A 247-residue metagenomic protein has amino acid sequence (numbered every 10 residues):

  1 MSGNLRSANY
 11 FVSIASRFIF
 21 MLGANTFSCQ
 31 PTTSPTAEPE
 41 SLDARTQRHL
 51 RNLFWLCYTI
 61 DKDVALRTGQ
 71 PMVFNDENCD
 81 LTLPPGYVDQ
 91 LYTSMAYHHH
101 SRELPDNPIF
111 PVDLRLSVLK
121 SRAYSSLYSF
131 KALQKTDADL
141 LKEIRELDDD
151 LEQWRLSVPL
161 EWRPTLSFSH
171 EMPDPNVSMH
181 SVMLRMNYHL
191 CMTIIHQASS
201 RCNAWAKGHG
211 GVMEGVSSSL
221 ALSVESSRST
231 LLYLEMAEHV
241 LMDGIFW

Functional and structural regions predicted by a protein language model:
M1-P31, P35-L81, H99-Q153, S157 (+1 more regions): Extended, leucine-rich alpha-helical cores of fungal transcription factors
R163-S167: Short beta-strand elements
